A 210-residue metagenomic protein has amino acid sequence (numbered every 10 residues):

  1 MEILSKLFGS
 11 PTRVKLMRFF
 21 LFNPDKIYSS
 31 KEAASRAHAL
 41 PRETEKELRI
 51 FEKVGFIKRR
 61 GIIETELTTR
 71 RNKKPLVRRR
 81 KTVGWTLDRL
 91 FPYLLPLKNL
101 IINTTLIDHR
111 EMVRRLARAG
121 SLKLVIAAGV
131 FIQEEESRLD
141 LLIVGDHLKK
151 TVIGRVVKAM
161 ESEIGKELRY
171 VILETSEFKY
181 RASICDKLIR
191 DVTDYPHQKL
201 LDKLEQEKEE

Functional and structural regions predicted by a protein language model:
E2-S121, F131-E136, D146-E210: Catalytic core of pol beta-like nucleotidyltransferases
V125-G129: Regulatory nucleotide-sensing modules
R138-D140: Short, solvent-exposed beta-strand edge segments and adjacent coil->beta transition regions
L142-V144: Short hydrophobic/aromatic beta-strand micro-patches that form the beta-sheet surface supporting nucleotide- or nucleic
